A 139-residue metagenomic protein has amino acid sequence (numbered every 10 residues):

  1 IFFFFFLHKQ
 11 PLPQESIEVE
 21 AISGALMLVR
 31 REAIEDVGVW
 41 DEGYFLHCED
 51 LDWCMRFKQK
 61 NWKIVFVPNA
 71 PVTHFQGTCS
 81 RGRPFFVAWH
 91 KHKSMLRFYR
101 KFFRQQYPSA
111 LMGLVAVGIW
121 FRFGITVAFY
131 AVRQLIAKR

Functional and structural regions predicted by a protein language model:
F3-L28, V127-R139: Short linear elements at protein peripheries
P11-P71: A short, conserved alpha-helix in the catalytic core of glycosyltransferases
M55-R133: Active-site-adjacent helix/loop segment of glycosyltransferases that harbors family-specific signature motifs
